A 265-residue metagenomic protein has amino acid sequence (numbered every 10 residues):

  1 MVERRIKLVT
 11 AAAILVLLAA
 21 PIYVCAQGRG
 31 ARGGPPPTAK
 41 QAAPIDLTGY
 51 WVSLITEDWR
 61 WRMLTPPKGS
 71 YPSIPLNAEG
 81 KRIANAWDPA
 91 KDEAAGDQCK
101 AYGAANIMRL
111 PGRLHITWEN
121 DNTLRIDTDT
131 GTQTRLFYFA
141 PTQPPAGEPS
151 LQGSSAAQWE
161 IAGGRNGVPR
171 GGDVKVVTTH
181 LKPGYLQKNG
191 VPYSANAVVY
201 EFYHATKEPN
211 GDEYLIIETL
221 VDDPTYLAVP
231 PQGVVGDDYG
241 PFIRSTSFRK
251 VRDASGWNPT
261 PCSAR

Functional and structural regions predicted by a protein language model:
V2-I6, T10, A20-R265: PEST-like low-complexity, intrinsically disordered acidic/proline/serine-rich tracts that flank trafficking/processing
